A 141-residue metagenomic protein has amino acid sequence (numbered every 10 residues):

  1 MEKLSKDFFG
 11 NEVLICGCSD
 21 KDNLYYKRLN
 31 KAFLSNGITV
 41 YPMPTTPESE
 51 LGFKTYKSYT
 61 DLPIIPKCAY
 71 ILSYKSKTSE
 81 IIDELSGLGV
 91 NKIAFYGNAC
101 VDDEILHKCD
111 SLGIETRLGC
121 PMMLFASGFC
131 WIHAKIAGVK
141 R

Functional and structural regions predicted by a protein language model:
M1-L51: Hydrophobic, well-ordered beta-alpha structural blocks that scaffold small-molecule cofactor pockets
N36-I38, L88-K92, L112-E115: A short helix->loop->beta-strand "cap" motif at the edges of active sites that frequently abuts
T46-Y74: Mobile, glycine- and charge-enriched loop segments and immediately flanking short secondary-structure elements within
E50, P63-I65, V101-A126: Short acidic, glycine/proline-enriched helix-loop-strand junctions
Y70-T78, F95-C100: N-terminal glycine-rich "phosphate-gripper" loop used for MgATP/nucleotide binding and carboxylate activation
L85-C109: ADP-ribose/adenylate-binding Rossmann-like module
A126-R141: A charged, well-structured terminal subsegment
